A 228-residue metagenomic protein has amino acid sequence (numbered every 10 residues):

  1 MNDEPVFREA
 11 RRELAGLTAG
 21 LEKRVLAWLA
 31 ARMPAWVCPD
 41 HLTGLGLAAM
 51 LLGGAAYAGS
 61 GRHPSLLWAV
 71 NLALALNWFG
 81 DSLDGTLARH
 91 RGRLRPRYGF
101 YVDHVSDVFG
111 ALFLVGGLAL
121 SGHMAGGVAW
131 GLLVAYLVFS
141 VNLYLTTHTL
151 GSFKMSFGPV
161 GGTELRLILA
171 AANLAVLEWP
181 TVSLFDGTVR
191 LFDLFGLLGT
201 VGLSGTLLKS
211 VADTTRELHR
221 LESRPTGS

Functional and structural regions predicted by a protein language model:
M1-N71, L114-S228: Hydrophobic alpha-helical transmembrane segments
V70-G116, N142-T146, A212-R216: Acidic (Asp/Glu-rich) catalytic motifs at the cytosolic membrane interface
